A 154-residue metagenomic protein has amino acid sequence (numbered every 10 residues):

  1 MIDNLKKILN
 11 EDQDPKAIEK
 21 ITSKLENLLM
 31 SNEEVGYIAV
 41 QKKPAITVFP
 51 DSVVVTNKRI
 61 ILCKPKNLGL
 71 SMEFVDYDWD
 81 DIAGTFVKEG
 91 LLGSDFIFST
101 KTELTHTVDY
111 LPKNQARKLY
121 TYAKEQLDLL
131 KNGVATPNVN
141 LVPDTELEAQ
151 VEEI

Functional and structural regions predicted by a protein language model:
M1-Q13, A17-L29, K43-V48, L70-I154: Acidic, Ser/Thr- and proline-rich intrinsically disordered linker/docking segments of eukaryotic scaffolds
E33-I38: A short, Trp-centered hydrophobic/proline-enriched beta-strand micro-motif
Q41-M72: Conserved beta-hairpin
